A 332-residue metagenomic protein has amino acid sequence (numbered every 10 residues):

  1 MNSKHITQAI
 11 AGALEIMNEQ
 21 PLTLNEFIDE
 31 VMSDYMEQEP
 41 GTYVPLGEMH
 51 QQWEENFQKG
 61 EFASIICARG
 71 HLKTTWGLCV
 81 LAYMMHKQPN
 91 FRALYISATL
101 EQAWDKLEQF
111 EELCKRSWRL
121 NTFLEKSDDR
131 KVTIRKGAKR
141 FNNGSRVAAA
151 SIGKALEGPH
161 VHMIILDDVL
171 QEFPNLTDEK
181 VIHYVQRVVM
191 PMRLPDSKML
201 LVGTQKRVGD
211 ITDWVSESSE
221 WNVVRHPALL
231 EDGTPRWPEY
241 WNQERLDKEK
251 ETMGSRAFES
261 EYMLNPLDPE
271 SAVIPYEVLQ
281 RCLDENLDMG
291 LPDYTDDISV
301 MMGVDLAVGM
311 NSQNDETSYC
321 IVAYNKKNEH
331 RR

Functional and structural regions predicted by a protein language model:
M1-F62: Pre-P-loop entry segment of helicase/translocase ATPase cores
G60-V80: Walker A/P-loop
R92, I96-G153: Conserved nucleotide-state-sensing and coupling region of NTP-binding domains
T99, S151-G153, D168, V202-R207 (+1 more regions): A short beta-strand-to-loop transition that corresponds to the Sensor-1 phosphate-sensing loop of AAA+ P-loop ATPases
K136-V188: Conserved RecA-like ASCE ATPase "motif II neighborhood" in helicase/translocase motors
L176-R236: ASCE P-loop NTPase helicase motor core
G233-L306: ATPase catalytic-site recognition across NTP-hydrolyzing enzymes
C320-R332: Nucleic-acid-processing active sites and adjacent nucleic-acid-binding tracks, predominantly divalent metal-dependent
